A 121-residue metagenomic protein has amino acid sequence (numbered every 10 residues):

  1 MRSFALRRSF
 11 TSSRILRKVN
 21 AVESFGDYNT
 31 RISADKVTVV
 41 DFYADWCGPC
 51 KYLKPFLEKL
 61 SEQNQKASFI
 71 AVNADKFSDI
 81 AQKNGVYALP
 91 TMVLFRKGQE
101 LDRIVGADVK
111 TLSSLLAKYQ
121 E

Functional and structural regions predicted by a protein language model:
M1-V19: N-terminal mitochondrial targeting presequence
F4, S12, A67, N84 (+1 more regions): Chalcogenol-based redox active-site neighborhoods
V19-V37, S78: A short beta-strand-turn-helix
V22-E23, F42, L53-D79, V86: Thiol-based oxidoreductase modules, predominantly thioredoxin-like and allied folds used for disulfide exchange
K36, Y43-W46, A88: Short pre-active-site segment immediately N-terminal to redox-active cysteine/selenocysteine motifs in thiol-based
D41-Y43, L94: Structural cue for short, hydrophobic secondary-structure segments
C47-C50, M92: The canonical Cys-X-X-Cys-His
Y87-A88, V93-E121: Non-catalytic, surface beta->alpha helical segment in thiol-disulfide oxidoreductase systems
